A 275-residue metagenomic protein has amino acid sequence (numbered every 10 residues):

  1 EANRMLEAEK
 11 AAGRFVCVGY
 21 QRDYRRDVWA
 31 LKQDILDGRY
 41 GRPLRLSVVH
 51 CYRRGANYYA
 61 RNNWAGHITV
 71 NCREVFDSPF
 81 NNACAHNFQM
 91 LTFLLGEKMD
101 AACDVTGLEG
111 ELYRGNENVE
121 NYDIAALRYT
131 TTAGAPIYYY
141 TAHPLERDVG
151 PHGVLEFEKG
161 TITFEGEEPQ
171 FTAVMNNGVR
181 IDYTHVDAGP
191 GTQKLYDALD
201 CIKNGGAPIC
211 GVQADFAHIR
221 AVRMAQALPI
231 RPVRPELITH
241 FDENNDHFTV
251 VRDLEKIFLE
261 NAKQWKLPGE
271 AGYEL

Functional and structural regions predicted by a protein language model:
E1-G13: Rossmann-fold NAD(P)-binding glycine/threonine-rich loop
A12-C17, R22-E109, G115-N118: Predominantly a Rossmann-like dinucleotide-binding segment in NAD(P)-dependent oxidoreductases
V75-S78, N82-P208, V222-A227, V233-L275: Contiguous beta-strand/loop segments that form the cofactor/metal-binding neighborhood of enzyme cores
